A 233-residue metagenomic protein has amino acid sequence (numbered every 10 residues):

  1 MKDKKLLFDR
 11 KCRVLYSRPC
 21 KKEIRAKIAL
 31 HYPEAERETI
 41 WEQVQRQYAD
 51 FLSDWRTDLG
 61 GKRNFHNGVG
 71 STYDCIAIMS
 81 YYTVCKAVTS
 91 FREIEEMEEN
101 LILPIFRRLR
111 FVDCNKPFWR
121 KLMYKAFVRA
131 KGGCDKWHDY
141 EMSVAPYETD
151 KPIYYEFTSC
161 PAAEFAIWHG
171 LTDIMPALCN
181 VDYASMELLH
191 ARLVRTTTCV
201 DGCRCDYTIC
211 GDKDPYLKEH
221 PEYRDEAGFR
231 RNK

Functional and structural regions predicted by a protein language model:
M1-C85: N-terminal, charged low-complexity regulatory/assembly segments
H66-N67, A166-H169, R224: A short, structure-level motif marking secondary-structure boundaries and short turns
Y73-W168: Amphipathic interaction/junction segments at domain boundaries or subunit interfaces
E141-D201: Short, hydrophobic/π-rich interface segment
A162-E164, D212-E219: Short, charged/polar, Gly/Pro-enriched secondary-structure boundary elements
T196, G202-D212: C-terminal edge-of-domain segments
D206-T208, E219, D225: N-terminal functional module detector in eukaryotic proteins
E222-K233: Short, cationic low-complexity segments
